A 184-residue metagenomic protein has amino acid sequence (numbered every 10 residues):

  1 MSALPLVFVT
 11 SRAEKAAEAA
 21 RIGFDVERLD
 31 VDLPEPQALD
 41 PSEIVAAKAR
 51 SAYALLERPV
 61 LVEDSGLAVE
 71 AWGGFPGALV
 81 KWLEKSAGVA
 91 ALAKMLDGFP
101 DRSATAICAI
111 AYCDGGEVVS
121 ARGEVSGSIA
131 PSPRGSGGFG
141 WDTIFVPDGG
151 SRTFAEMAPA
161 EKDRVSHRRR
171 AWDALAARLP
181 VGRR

Functional and structural regions predicted by a protein language model:
S2-V7, E14-R184: Anionic-ligand binding patches
